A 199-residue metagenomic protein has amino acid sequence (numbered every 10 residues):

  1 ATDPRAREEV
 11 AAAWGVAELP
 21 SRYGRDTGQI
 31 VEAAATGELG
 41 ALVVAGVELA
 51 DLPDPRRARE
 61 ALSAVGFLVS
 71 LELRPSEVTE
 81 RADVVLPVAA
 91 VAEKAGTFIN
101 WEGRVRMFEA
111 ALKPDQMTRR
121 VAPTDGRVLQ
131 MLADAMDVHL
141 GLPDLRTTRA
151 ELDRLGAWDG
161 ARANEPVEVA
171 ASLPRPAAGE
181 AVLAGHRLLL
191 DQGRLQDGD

Functional and structural regions predicted by a protein language model:
A1: A short, flexible N-terminal coil/short beta segment enriched in small residues
P4-R119, V128-D137, P143, T147-D199: A cross-kingdom feature strongest in bacterial/archaeal respiratory oxidoreductases
P123: ATP-hydrolysis module of ASCE/P-loop NTPase motor domains, specifically the Walker B Asp-Glu catalytic pair
